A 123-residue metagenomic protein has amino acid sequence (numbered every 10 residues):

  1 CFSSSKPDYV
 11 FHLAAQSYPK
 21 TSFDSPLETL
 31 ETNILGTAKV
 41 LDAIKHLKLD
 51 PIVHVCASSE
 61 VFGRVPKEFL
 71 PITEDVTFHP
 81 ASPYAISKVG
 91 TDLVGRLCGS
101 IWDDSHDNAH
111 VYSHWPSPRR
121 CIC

Functional and structural regions predicted by a protein language model:
C1-H114: N-terminal Rossmann-like NAD(P)+-binding domain of SDR-like oxidoreductases, especially those catalyzing
P116-C123: Substrate-binding strand-loop-helix patch in Rossmann-like NAD(P)-dependent oxidoreductase/epimerase domains
